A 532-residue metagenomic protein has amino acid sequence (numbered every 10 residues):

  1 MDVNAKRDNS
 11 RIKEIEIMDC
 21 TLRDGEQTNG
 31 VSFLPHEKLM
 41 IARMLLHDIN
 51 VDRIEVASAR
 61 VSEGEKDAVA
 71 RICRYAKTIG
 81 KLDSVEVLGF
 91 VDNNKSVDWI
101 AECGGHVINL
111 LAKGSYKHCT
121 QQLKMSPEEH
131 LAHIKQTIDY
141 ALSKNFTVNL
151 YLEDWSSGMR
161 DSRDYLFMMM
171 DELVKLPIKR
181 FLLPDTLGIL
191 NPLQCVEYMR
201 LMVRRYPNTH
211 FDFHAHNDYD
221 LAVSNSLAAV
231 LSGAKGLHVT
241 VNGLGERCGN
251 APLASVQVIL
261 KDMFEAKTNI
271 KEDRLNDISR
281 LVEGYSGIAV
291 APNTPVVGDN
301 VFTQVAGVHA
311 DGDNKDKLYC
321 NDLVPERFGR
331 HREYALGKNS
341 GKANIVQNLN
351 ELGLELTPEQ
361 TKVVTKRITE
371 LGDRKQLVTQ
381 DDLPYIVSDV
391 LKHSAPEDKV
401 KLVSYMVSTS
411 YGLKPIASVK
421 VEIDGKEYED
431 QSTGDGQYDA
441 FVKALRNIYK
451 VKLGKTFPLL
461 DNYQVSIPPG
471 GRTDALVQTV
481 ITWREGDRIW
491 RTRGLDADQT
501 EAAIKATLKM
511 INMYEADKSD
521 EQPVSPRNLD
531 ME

Functional and structural regions predicted by a protein language model:
D2-T21, L260, F264-Q431, G471-L476: A mid-to-C-terminal "edge-of-domain" accessory segment
I12-I17, R23-R53, R74-G80, N93-N149 (+2 more regions): Alpha/beta enzyme core
Q27-T28, S32, E37-I41, L46 (+2 more regions): Non-catalytic terminal/interface segments that mediate subunit docking, oligomerization, and allosteric communication
V31, S58-S62, F90, P127 (+13 more regions): Hydrophobic alpha-helical scaffolding
D48, Y75-I79, L111, T137-Y140 (+13 more regions): Change "in soluble alpha/beta enzymes" to "in soluble alpha/beta proteins
R60-L88, D92-V97: N-terminal active-site wall of soluble small-molecule enzyme domains
L187-L190, E197-N314, Y319: Catalytic alpha/beta core domains of metabolic enzymes, predominantly
R488-V524, N528-M531: Mixed-charge, glycine-accented linear interaction segment located at domain edges/termini
